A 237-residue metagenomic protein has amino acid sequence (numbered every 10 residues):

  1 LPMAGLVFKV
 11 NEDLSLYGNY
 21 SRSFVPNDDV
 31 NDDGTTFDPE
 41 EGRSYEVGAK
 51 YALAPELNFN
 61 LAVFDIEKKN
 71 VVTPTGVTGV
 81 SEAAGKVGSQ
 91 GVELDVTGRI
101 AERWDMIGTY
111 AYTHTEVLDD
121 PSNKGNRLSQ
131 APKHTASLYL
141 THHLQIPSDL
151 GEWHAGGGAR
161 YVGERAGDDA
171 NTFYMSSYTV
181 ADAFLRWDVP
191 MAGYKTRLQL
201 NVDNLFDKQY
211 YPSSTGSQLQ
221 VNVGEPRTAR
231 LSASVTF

Functional and structural regions predicted by a protein language model:
L1-N11, D32: Signature of Gram-negative outer-membrane beta-barrel scaffolds
L6, D33-F37, A49, V80-A84 (+5 more regions): Outer-membrane beta-barrel proteins
L6-V10, P39, A49-Y51, G98-R99 (+3 more regions): Residue-level signature of outer-membrane beta-barrel architecture
K9, S15-S23, P39-R99, D105-A111 (+2 more regions): Membrane-embedded beta-barrel scaffold of Gram-negative outer-membrane proteins
N27-T35, V71-G79, T113, V117-G125 (+2 more regions): Outer-membrane beta-barrel translocator domains and adjoining extracellular loop/strand segments of Gram-negative
Y45-E46, S129-F237: Conserved C-terminal beta-signal and adjacent last beta-strands/turns of outer-membrane beta-barrel proteins
D65, A83-D168, S234: Gram-negative outer-membrane beta-barrel transporters
